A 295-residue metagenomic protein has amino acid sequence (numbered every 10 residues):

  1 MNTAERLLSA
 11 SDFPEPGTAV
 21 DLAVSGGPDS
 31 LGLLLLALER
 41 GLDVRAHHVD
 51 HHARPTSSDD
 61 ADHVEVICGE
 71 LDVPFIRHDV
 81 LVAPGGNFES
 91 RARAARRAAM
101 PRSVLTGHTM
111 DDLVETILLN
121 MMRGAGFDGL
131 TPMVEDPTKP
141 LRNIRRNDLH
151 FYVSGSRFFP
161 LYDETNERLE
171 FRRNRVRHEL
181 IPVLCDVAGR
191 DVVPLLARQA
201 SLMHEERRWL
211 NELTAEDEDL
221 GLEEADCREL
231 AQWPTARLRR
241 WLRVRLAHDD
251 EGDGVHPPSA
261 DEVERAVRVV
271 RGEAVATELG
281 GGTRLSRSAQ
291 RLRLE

Functional and structural regions predicted by a protein language model:
M1-E179: Core alpha/beta nucleotide-donor-binding catalytic domains of modification enzymes
N2-D29, H48-H51, V80-V82, H178 (+1 more regions): AMP-forming adenylation/ATP pyrophosphatase catalytic core
M100-S103, L184, T214, L294: Enrichment for repetitive, rod-forming helical segments
T109-D261: Flexible helical/loop "lid" subdomain adjacent to adenine-nucleotide binding pockets
